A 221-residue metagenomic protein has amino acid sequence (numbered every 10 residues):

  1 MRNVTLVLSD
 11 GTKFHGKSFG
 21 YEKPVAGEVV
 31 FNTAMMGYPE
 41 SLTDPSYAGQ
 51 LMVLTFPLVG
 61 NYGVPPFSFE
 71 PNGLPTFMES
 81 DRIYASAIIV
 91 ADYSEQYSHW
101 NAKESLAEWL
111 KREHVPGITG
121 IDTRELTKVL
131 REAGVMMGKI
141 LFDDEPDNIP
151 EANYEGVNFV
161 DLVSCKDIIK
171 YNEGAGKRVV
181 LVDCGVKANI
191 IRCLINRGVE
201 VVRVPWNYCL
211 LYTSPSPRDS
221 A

Functional and structural regions predicted by a protein language model:
M1-R178, V182-Y208: RNA-binding accessory domains that recognize and position tRNA/RNA substrates
Y212-D219: Conserved small/polar residues in nucleotide/adenosyl-binding loops
